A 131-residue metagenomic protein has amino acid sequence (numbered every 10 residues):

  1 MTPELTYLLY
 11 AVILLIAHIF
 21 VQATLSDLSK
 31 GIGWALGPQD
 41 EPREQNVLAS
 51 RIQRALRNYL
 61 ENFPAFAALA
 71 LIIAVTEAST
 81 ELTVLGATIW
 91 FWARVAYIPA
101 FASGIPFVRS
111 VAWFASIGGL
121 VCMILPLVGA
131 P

Functional and structural regions predicted by a protein language model:
M1-V21: Long, highly hydrophobic alpha-helical transmembrane signal-anchor segments
Y10-I13, L56, T88-W92, V111 (+1 more regions): Hydrophobic residues within alpha-helical transmembrane segments of multi-pass solute transporters/permease subunits
A23-Q53: Cytosolic, membrane-interface loops and tails of multi-pass inner-membrane proteins
R57-L71: Core segments of transmembrane alpha-helices that mediate helix-helix packing or line hydrophobic substrate/ligand
L71-V75, V95-P99, V121-L125: Alpha-helical transmembrane segments of multipass membrane proteins
T80, M123-P131: Juxtamembrane boundary at the C-terminal end of a transmembrane helix
T80-I89: Structural signature of hydrophobic alpha-helical transmembrane segments
V95-G118: Interfacial loop-to-transmembrane junctions
